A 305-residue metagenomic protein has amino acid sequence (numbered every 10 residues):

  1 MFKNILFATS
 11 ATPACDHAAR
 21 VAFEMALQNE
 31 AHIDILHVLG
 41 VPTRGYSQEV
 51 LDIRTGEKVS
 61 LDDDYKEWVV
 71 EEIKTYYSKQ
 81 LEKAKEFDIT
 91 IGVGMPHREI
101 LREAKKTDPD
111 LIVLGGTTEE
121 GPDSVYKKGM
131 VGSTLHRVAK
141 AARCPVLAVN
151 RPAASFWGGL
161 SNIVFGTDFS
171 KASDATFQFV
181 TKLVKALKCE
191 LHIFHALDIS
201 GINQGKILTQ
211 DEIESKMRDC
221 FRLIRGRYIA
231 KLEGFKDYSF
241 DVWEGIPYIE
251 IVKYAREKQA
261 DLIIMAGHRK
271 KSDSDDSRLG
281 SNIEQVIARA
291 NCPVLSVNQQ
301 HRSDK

Functional and structural regions predicted by a protein language model:
M1-G56, S161-Q210, A230-E233, D237 (+1 more regions): Small/aliphatic-rich secondary-structure junction motif
K3, H32, V41-I112, T117 (+4 more regions): Charged, low-complexity cytosolic intrinsically disordered regulatory segments
P13, M95-R98, S133, K171 (+1 more regions): Short alpha-helical
A18, P96-H97, V131, T176 (+2 more regions): Amphipathic coiled-coil/heptad-repeat helices and related helical stalk/stem segments that mediate oligomerization
A18, V69, T176, C220-I224 (+1 more regions): Hydrophobic alpha-helical membrane-association signature
A22, I100, V180, I251 (+1 more regions): Aromatic/hydrophobic pocket-lining residues that form π-stacking "cages" and hydrophobic walls in ligand
Q28, R98-F156, Y254-K305: Gly/Ser-rich helix-loop-strand patches that form or flank binding pockets for ribonucleotide-derived cofactors
D34-L36, T90, V113, L147 (+5 more regions): Hydrophobic/aromatic beta-strand patches that form the interior of the parallel beta-sheet core in alpha/beta enzyme
